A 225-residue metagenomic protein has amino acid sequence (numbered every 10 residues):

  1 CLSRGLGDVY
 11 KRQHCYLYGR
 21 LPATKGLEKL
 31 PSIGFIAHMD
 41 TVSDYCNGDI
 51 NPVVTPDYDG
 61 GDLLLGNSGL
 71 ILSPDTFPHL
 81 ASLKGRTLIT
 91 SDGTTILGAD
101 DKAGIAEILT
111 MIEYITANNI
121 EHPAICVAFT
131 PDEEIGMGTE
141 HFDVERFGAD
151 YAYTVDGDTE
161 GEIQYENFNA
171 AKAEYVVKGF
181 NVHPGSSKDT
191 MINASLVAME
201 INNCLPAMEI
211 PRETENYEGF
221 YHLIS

Functional and structural regions predicted by a protein language model:
C1-Y10: Single conserved hydrophobic/aromatic residue that forms the stacking wall/gate of nucleotide- or nucleobase-binding
Y10, H38, H183: Histidine-centered divalent metal-coordination motifs
R12-Y16, E218: Short Gly/Ser/Thr- and Asp/Glu-enriched loop/turn motifs at secondary-structure junctions
G19-E28, V177: Short beta-strand-to-loop junctions in surface cap/lid or active-site-entrance loops
E28-A124: Active-site metal-coordination/substrate-binding segment of hydrolases, especially metallo-dependent peptidases
I50, L63-L64, S68-S73, F77-A81 (+2 more regions): Midchain, well-structured core segments that form catalytic/ion-binding scaffolds
V127: Basic- and aromatic-enriched surface patches that contact anionic nucleotides/nucleic acids
